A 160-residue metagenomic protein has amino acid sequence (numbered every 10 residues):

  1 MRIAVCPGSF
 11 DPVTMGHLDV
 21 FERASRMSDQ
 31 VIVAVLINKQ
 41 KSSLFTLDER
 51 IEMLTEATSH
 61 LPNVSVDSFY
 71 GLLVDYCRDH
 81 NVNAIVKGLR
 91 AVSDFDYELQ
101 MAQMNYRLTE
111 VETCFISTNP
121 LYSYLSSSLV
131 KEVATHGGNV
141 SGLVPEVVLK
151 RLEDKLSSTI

Functional and structural regions predicted by a protein language model:
M1-I160: Nucleotidyltransferase catalytic core that binds NTPs
